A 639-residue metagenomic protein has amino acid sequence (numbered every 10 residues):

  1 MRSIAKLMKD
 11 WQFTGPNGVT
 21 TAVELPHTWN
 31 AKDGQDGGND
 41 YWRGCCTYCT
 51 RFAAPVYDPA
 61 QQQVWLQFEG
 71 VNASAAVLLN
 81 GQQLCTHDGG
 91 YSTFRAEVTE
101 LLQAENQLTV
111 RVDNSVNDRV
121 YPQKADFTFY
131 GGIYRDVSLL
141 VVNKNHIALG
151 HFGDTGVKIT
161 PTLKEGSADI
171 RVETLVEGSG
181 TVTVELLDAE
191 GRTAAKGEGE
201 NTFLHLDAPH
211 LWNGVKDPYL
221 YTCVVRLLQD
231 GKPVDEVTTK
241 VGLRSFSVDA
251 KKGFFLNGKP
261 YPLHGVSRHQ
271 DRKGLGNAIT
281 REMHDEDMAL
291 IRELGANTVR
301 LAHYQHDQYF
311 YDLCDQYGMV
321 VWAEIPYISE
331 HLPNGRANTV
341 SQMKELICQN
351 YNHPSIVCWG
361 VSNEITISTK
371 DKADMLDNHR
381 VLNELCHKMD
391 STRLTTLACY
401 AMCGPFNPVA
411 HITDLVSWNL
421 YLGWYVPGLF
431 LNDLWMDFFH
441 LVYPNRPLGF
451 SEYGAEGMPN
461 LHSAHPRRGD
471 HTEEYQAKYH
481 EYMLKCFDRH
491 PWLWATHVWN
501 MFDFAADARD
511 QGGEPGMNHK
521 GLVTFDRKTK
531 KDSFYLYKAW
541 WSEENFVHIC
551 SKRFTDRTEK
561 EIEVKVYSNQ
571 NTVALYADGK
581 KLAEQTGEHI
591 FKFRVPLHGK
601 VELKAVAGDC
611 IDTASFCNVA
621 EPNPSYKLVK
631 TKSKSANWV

Functional and structural regions predicted by a protein language model:
M1-L313, Y317-V321, Q342-C348, N352-C358 (+6 more regions): Secreted/periplasmic carbohydrate-active enzymes, especially glycoside hydrolases
R171-E173, M288-I291, T298-W540, E544-E563 (+1 more regions): Substrate-binding/catalytic cleft of secreted carbohydrate-active enzymes, primarily glycoside hydrolases
